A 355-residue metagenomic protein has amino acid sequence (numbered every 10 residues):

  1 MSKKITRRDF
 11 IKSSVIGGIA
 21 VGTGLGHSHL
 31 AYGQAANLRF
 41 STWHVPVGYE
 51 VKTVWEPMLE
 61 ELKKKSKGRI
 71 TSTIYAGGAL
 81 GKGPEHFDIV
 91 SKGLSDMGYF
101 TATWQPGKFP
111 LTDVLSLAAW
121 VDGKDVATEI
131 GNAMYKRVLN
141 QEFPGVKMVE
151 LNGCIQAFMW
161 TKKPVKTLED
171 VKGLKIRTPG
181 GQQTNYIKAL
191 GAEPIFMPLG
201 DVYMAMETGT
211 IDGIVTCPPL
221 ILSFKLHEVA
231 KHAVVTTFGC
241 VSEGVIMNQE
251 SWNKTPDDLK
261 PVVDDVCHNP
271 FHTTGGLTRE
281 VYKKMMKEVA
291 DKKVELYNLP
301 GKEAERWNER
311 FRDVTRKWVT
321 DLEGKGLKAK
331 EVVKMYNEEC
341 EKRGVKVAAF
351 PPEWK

Functional and structural regions predicted by a protein language model:
S2-V126, Q141-K355: N-terminal secretory/targeting leader peptides
V126-V138: A gly/proline- and charged-residue-enriched helix-loop-helix capping module
